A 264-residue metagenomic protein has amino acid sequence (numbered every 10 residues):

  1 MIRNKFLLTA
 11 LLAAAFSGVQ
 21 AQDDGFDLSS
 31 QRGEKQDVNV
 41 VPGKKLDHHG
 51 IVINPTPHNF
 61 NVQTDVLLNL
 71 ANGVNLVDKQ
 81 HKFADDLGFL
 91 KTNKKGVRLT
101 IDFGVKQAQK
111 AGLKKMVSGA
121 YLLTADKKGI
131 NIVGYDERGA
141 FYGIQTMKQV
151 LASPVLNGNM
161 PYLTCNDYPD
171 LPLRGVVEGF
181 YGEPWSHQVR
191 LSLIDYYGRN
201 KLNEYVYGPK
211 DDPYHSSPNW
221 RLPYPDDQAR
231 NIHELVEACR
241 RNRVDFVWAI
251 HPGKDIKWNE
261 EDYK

Functional and structural regions predicted by a protein language model:
M1-D24: Bacterial Sec-dependent N-terminal signal peptides
I2-N4, Q31, L173, V189: Short, intrinsically disordered low-complexity segments
K5-L7, T100, V176: Small/flexible residues
A21-R138, T146, V150, P154-N166: Acidic, contiguous N-terminal accessory segments
F83, K115-S118, L123-K264: Feature activates predominantly on carbohydrate-active enzymes
